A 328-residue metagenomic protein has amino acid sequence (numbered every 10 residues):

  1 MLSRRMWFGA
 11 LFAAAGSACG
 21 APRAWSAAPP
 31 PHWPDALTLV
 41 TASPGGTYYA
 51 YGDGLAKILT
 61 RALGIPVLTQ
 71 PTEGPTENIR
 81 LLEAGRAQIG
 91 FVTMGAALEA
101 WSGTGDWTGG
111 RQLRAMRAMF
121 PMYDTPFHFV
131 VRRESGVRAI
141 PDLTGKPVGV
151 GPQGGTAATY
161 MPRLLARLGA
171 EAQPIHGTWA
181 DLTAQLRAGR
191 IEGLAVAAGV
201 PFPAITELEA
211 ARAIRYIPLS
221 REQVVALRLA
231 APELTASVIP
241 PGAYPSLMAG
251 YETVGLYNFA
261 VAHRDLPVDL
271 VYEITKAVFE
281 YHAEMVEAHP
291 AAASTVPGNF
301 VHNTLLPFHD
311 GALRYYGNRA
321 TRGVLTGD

Functional and structural regions predicted by a protein language model:
M1-A15: N-terminal secretory signal peptides and thylakoid transit peptides that target proteins across membranes
G20, A24-S26: Boundary at the C-terminal end of the N-terminal hydrophobic targeting segment
A27-E99: N-terminal (or domain-start) structured segment
P34, G64, E77, A84 (+4 more regions): Extracytoplasmic
A36-A62, P66-V67, P121, T125-A188 (+4 more regions): Bilobed "Venus flytrap"/periplasmic-binding protein-like clamshell domains and structurally analogous long
I89-Y123, G199-F202: Acidic, polar ligand-binding/catalytic clefts
M94-A96, G105-D106, S135, A170-V261 (+1 more regions): Pocket-lining segment of extracytoplasmic ligand-binding domains
A249-D328: Segments of small-molecule ligand-sensing domains
